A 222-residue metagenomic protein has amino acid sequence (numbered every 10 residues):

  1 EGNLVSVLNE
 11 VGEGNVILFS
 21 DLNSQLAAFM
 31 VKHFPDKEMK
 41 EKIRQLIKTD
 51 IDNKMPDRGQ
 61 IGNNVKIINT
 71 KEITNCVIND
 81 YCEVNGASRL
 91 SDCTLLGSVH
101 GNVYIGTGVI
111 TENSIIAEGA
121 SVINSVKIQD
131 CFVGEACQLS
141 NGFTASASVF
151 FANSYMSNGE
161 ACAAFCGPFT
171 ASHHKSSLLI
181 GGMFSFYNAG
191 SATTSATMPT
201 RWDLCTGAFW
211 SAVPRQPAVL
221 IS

Functional and structural regions predicted by a protein language model:
E1-G59, N63-N64: Terminal amphipathic alpha-helical/low-complexity segments used for targeting or macromolecular assembly
E1-N3, D52-S222: Structural signal for interior beta-strand "rungs" in well-ordered beta-sheet cores of soluble enzyme domains
